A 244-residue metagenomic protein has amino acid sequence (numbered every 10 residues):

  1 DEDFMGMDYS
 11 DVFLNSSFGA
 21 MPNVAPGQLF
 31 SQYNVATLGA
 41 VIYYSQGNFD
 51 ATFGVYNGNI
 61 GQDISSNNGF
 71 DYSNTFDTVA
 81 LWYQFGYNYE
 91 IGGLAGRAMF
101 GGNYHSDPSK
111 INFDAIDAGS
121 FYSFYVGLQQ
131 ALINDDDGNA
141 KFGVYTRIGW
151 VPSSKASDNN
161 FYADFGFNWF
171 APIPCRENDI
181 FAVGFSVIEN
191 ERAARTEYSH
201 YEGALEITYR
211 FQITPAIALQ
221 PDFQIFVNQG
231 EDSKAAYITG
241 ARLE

Functional and structural regions predicted by a protein language model:
D1, F53-N57, A98-Y104, F142-W150 (+4 more regions): Transmembrane beta-barrel strands of outer-membrane/channel proteins
D1-E2, N23-A25, Y56-D71, H105-N112 (+4 more regions): Sequence/structural signature of outer-membrane beta-barrel proteins
D1-G58, S157-R195: Outer membrane beta-barrel
M5, N48, Y89-R97, I133-F142 (+2 more regions): Short loop/turn motifs that connect adjacent beta-strands in outer-membrane beta-barrel proteins
F30-Q32, D71-T78, D114-Y122, K155-N159 (+2 more regions): Replace "Gram-negative outer membrane beta-barrel proteins" with "bacterial and organellar outer membrane beta-barrel
A40, Y83-F85, V126-L128, V144 (+4 more regions): Membrane-embedded beta-strands of outer-membrane beta-barrel proteins, especially the hydrophobic/small aromatic
G58-G127: Surface-exposed beta-loop-beta
A235-E244: Outer-membrane beta-barrel "beta-signal"
